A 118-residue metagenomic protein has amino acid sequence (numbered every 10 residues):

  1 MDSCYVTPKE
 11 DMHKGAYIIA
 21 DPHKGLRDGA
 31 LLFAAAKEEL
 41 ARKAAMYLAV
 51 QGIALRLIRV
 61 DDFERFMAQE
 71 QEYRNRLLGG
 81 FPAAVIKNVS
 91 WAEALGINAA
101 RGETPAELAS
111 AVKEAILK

Functional and structural regions predicted by a protein language model:
M1-K118: Thiamine diphosphate
